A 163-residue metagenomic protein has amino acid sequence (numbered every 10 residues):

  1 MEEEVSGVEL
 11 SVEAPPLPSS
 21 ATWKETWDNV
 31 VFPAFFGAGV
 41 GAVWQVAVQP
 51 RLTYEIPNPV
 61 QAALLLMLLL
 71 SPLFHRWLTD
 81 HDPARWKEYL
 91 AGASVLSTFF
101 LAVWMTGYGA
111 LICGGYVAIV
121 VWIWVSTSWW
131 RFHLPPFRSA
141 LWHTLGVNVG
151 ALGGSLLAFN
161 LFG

Functional and structural regions predicted by a protein language model:
M1-V31, F35: N-terminal juxtamembrane cytosolic/stromal segments of multi-pass membrane proteins
V5-S11, F36, N58-A63, R85-V103: Hydrophobic alpha-helical transmembrane segments
S20-P33, H81-S94, W129-G150: Cytoplasm-facing juxtamembrane segments at the starts of transmembrane helices in multi-pass membrane proteins
P33-L52, L96-V103, S155: Membrane-embedded alpha-helical segments in integral membrane proteins
R51-L69: Loop-to-helix transition at the N-terminal end of transmembrane alpha-helices
A63-R85, T98, V121-S128: Canonical alpha-helical transmembrane segments
A102-W142: Membrane-helix boundary connector in multi-pass membrane proteins
L152-G163: Juxtamembrane boundary at the C-terminal end of a transmembrane helix
